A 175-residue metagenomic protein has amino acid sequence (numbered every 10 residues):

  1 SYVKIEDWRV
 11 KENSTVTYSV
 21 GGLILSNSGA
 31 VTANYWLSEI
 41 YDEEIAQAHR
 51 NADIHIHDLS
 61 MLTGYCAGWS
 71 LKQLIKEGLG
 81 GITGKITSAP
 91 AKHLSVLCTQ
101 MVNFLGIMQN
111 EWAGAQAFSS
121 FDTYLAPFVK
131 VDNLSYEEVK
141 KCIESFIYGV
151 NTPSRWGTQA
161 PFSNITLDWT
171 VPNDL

Functional and structural regions predicted by a protein language model:
S1-L175: Catalytic alpha/beta active-site cores
